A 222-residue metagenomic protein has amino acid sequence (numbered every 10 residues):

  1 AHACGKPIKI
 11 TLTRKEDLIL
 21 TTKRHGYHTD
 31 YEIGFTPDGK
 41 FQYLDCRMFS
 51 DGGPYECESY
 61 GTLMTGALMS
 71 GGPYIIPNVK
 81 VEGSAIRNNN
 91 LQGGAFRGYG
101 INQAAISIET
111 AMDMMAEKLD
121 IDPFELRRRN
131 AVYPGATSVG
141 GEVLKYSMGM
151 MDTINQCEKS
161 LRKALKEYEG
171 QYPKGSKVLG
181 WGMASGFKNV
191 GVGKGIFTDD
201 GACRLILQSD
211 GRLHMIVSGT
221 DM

Functional and structural regions predicted by a protein language model:
A1-C4, G61-G71, A95-E125, N130 (+4 more regions): Alpha-helical support elements that line or immediately flank enzyme active sites and cofactor-binding pockets
A1-P37, G93-K118, V139-R162: Glycine-rich and small/hydrophobic secondary-structure elements
G5-P7, H28-D30, F41, G71 (+3 more regions): Active-site lining segments that contact anionic ligands and/or coordinate catalytic metals
P7-K15, Q42-R47, I76, P123-V132 (+2 more regions): Beta-strand segments within the central parallel beta-sheet cores of soluble alpha/beta enzyme folds
L12-H25, M48-P54, K80, V132-P134 (+2 more regions): Acidic, glycine-rich active-site loops and adjacent beta-strand->loop/helix elements that engage anionic groups
G26-A111, N189-D200: Glycine-rich loop/linker segments at domain edges
E82-N88, R127, R204-S209: Active-site-adjacent bridging/hinge elements
A131-R212, D221: Helix-loop-helix junctions that connect adjacent transmembrane helices in secondary transporters/permeases, recognized
